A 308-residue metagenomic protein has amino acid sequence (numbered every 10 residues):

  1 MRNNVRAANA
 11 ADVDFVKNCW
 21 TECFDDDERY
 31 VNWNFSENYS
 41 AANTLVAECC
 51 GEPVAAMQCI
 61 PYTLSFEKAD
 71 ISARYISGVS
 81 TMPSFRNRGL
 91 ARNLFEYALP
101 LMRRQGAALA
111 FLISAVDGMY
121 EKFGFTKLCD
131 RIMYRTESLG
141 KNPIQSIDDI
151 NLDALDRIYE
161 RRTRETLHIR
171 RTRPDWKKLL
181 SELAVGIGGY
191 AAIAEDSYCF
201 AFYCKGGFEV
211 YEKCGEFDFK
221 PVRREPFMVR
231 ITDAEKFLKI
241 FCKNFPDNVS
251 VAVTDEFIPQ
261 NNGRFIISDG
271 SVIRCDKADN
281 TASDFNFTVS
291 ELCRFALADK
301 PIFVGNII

Functional and structural regions predicted by a protein language model:
M1-P61, K68-Y75, G140-P174, G206-F208: Short amphipathic alpha-helix that is part of the acyltransferase structural core
S36-C50, A55, L180-A192, F245-V249: A short helix-loop-beta-strand connector motif used in the catalytic cores of GNAT acetyltransferases and, in some
I76-R86, A115, G207-F217: A short, internal acetyl-CoA/4′-phosphopantetheine-binding micro-motif in the GNAT/acyltransferase core
F85-Y97, D218-F219: Conserved acetyl-CoA pyrophosphate-binding loop and the N-cap/start of the following alpha-helix in GNAT-like
F95, M102-S114, V222-F227: Conserved GNAT acetyl-CoA-binding A-motif
R104-A108, S114-I132: Conserved active-site alpha-helix within GNAT-family acetyltransferase domains
T126, D130-F219, R223-F245: Amide-forming acyltransferase catalytic core, primarily the GNAT-like/NAT-type and related acyltransferase folds
R224-I308: C-terminal functional modules
